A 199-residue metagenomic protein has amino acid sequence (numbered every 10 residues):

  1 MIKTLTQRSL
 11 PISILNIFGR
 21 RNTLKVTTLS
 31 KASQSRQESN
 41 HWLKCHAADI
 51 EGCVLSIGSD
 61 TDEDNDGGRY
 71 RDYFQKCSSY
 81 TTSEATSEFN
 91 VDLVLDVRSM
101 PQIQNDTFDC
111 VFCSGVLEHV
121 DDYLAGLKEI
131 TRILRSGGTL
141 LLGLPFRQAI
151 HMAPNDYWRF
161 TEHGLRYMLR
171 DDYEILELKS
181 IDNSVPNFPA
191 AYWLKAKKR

Functional and structural regions predicted by a protein language model:
M1-E38: Membrane-proximal basic amphipathic "stem/tether" segments
S33-C53: Conserved alpha-helix/loop element of class I SAM-dependent methyltransferases that forms part of the SAM/SAH-binding
A47-A48, N105, L169: A short, aliphatic-rich alpha-helical micro-motif
G52-H151, E162-H163: Conserved SAM-binding loop
M152-D156: Short, solvent-exposed loop/turn segments at secondary-structure boundaries
Y157-Y173: Short alpha-helix
Y173-S184: Conserved S-adenosyl-L-methionine
P186-R199: Core SAM-dependent methyltransferase catalytic element
